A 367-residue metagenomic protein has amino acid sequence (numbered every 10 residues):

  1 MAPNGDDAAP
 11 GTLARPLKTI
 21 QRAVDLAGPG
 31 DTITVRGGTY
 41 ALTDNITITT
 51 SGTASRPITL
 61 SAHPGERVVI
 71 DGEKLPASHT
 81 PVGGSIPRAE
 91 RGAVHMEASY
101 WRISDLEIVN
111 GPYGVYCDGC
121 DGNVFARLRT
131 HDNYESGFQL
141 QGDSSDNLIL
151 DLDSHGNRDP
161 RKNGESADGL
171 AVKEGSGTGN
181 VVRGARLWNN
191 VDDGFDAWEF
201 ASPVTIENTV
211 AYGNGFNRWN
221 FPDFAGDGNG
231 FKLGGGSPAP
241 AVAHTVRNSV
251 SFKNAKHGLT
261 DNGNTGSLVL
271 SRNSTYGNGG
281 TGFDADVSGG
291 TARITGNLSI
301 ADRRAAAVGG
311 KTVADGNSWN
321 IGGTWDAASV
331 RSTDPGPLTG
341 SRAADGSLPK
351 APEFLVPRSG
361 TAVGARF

Functional and structural regions predicted by a protein language model:
M1, D6-D7, E66-V69, P76 (+1 more regions): Active-site/binding-pocket entry motifs
P3-R36, A41-L42: Acidic Gly/Asp/Thr-rich repetitive segments characteristic of extracellular carbohydrate-active and adhesion proteins
D7-A8, A14, D31, S288-F367: Acidic, glycine- and Ser/Thr-rich low-complexity intrinsically disordered tracts in extracellular/secreted proteins
R15-L17, G37, S51-G111, R158: Right-handed parallel beta-helix/beta-spiral solenoid domain characteristic of secreted/periplasmic
Q21-L26, A41-S51, I70-E73, G119 (+3 more regions): Short, T/G/N/S-enriched strand-turn elements that build extracellular solenoid repeat scaffolds
R36, D261-N262: Short His-Asn-centered micro-motif
T43-T49, S55, P76-H95, N110-Y116 (+6 more regions): Extracellular beta-strand/beta-solenoid scaffold signature
P57, H63-R67, S99-N110, D121-Y134 (+9 more regions): Right-handed parallel beta-helix
